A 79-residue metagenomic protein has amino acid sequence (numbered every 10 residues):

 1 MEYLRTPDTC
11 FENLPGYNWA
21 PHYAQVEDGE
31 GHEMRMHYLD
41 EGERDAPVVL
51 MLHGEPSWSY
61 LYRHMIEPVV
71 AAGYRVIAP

Functional and structural regions predicted by a protein language model:
M1-T9: Basic/polar N-terminal segments that are highly enriched at the extreme N-terminus, encompassing both cleavable
P7, E27-G29, M51-L52, H64: Alpha-helical interaction segments
C10-H37: N-terminal cap/lid segment of alpha/beta-hydrolase-fold proteins
M34, L39-P79: Conserved HGGG/HGGXW glycine-rich cap/lid loop of the alpha/beta-hydrolase fold
